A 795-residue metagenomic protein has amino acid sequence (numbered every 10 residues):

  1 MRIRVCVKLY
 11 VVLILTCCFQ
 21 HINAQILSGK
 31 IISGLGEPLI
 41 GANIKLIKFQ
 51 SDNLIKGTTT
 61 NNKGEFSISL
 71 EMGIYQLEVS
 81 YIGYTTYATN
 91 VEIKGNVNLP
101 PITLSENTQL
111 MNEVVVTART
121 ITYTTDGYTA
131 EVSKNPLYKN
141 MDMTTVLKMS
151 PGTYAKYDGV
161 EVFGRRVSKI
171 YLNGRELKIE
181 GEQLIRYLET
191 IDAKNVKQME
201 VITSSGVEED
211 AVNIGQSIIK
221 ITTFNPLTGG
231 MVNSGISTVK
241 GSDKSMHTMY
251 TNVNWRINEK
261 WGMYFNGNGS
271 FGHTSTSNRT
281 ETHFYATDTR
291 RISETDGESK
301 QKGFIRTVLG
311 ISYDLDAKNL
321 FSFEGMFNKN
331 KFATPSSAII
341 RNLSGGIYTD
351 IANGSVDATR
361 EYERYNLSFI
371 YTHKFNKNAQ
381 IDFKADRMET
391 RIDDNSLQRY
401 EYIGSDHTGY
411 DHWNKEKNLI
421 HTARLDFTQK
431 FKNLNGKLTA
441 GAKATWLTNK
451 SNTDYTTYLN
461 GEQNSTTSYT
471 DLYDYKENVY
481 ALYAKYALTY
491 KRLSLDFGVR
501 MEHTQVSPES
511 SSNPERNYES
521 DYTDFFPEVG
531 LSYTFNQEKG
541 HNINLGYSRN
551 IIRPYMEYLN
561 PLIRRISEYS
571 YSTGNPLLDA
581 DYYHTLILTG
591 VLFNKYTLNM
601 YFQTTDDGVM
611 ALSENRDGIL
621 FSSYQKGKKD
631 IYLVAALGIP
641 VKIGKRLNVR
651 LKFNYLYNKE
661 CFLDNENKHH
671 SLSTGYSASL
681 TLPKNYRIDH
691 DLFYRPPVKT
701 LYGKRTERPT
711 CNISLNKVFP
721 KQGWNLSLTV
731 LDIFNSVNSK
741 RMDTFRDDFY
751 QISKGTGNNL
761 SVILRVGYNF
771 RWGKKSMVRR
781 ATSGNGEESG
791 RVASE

Functional and structural regions predicted by a protein language model:
N43-I47, S80-Y84, N98-P136, A155-Y157 (+2 more regions): Short, acidic, small-residue-rich periplasmic hinge/interaction motif at the N-terminus of Gram-negative outer-membrane
F49-E65: Short, acidic Ser/Thr/Gly-rich low-complexity loop/linker segments typical of extracellular and cell-surface proteins
S69, L177-T203, T251: Short acidic/polar hinge/loop motifs at secondary-structure boundaries that mediate gating or recognition
N98-T103, E113, R119, M143-V146 (+3 more regions): N-terminal periplasmic accessory domains that precede and gate Gram-negative outer-membrane beta-barrel machines
T144-E180: Extracytoplasmic beta-strand/coil segments of soluble accessory domains associated with Gram-negative outer-membrane
I221-I236, T276-T282, S293, F304-L309 (+8 more regions): Surface-exposed extracellular loop regions of Gram-negative outer-membrane beta-barrel proteins
R306-K331, V356-E509, N536-N542, N594-M600 (+2 more regions): Face-selective signature of the C-terminal outer-membrane beta-barrel domain
D471-E477, I551-M600, T604, S622-L633 (+1 more regions): Outer-membrane beta-barrel signature, preferentially recognizing the C-terminal barrel domain of Gram-negative
